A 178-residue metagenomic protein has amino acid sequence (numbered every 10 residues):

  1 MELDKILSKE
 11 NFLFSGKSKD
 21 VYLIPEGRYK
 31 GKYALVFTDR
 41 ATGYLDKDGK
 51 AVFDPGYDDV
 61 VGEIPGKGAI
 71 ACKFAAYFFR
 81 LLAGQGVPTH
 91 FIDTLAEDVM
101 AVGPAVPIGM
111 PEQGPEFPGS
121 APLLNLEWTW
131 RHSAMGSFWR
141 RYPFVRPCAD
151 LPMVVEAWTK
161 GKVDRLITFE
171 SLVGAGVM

Functional and structural regions predicted by a protein language model:
E2-V177: Active-site loop/lid in soluble adenylation, ligation, and acyl-transfer enzymes
